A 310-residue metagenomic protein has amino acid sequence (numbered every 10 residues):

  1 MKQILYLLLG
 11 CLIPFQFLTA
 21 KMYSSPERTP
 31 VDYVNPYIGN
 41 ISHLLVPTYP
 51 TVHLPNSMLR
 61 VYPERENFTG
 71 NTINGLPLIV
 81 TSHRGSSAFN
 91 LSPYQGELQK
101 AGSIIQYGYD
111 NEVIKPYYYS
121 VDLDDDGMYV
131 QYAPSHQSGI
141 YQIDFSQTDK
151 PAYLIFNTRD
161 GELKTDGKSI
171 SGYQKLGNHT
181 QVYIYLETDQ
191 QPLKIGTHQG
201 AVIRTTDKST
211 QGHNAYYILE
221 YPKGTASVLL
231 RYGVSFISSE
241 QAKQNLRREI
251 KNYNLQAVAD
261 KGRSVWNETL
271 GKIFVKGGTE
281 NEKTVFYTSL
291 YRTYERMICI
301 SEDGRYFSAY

Functional and structural regions predicted by a protein language model:
M1-S25: Bacterial Sec-dependent N-terminal signal peptides
M22-Y310: Accessory carbohydrate-recognition regions in carbohydrate-active enzymes
